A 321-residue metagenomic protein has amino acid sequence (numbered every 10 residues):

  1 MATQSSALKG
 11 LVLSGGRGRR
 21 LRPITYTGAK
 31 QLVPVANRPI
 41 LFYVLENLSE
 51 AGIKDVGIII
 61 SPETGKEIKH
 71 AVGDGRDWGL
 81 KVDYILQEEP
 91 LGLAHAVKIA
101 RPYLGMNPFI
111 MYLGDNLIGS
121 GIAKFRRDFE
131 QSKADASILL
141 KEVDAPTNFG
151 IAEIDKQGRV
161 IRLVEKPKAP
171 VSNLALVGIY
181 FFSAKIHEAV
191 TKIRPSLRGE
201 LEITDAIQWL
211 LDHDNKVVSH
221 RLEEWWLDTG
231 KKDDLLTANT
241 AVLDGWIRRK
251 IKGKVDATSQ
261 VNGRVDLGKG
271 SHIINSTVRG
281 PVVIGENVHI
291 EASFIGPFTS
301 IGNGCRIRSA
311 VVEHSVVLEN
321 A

Functional and structural regions predicted by a protein language model:
M1-A7, R159, K185, K192-A321: Left-handed beta-helix
M1-V12, R20-Y26, V33-P34, R38-L113 (+2 more regions): Conserved N-terminal catalytic core of the sugar/cofactor nucleotidyltransferase
G16, D115, E142, K231: Active-site glycine-centered loops adjacent to acidic/histidine catalytic or metal-binding residues that shape
G16, E63, A123, A184-K185 (+1 more regions): Alpha-helix/helix-capping structural signal
L32, A152-I154, S219: A structural signal for short hydrophobic beta-strand segments in well-ordered beta-sheet cores
I85-Q87, L139, H220-L222: Conserved beta-strand termini and adjacent loop/short-helix elements that scaffold enzyme active sites in alpha/beta
P90-L93, A145-P146, A169, W226-L227: A short acidic, often aromatic-flanked loop/helix-cap motif at beta-alpha or helix-coil junctions that lines enzyme
I118-L197: Conserved core of the sugar-phosphate nucleotidyltransferase
